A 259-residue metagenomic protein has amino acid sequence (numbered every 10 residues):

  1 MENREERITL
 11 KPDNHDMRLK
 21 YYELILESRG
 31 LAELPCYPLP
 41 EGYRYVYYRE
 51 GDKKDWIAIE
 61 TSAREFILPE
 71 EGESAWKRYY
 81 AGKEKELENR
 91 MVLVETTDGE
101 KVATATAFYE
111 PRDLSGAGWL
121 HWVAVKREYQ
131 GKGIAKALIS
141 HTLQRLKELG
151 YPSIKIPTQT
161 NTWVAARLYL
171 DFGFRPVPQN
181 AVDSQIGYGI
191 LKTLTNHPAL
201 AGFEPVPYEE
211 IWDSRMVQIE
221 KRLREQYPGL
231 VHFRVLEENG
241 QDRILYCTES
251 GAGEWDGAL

Functional and structural regions predicted by a protein language model:
M1-E41: Acyl-donor-binding surface of acyltransferase catalytic domains
D16-M17, Y169-Q179: Conserved acetyl-CoA-binding loop of GNAT-fold acetyltransferases
R44-W56: A short beta-loop-alpha structural element at the N-terminal edge of CoA-dependent acyl/N-acetyltransferase catalytic
T61-V125: A conserved beta-strand-loop-helix scaffold within acyl/acetyltransferase catalytic domains
W122-V125, G131-E148, R167-D171: Conserved acetyl-CoA-binding loop-helix of GNAT-fold acetyltransferases
L146-T158: Conserved GNAT acetyl-CoA-binding A-motif
I156-A165, V182-L191: Conserved beta-strand-loop-alpha-helix junction that forms the acyl-donor binding cleft
W212-L259: Feature captures hydrophobic
